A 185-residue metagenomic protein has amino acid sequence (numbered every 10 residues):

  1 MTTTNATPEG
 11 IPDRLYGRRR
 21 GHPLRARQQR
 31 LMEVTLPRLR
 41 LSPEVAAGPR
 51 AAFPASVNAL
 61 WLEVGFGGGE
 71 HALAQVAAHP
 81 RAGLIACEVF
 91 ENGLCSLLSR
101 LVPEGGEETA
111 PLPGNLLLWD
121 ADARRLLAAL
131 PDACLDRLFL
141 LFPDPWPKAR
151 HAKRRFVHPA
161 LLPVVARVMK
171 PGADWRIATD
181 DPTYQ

Functional and structural regions predicted by a protein language model:
M1-L62, E70-A77: S-adenosyl-L-methionine
A59-R125: SAM cofactor-binding core of SAM-dependent methyltransferases, primarily the Rossmann-like beta-alpha-beta module
A128-R137, F142: A short acidic, Gly/Pro-enriched loop at the edge of an enzyme's catalytic core that lines a small-molecule cofactor
L138, V165-A166, W175: Class I S-adenosylmethionine-dependent transferase superfamily signal
F142-P143, A178-P182: Short strand-turn motif at the edge of the Rossmann-like AdoMet-binding core
P147-F156: Glycine/threonine-rich flexible loop motifs
V157-P171: A short glycine-rich, Lys/Arg-flanked "PGG" loop and its adjoining helix->strand segment in the class I
P171-T179: Conserved beta-strand signature within the Rossmann-like core of class I S-adenosyl-L-methionine
